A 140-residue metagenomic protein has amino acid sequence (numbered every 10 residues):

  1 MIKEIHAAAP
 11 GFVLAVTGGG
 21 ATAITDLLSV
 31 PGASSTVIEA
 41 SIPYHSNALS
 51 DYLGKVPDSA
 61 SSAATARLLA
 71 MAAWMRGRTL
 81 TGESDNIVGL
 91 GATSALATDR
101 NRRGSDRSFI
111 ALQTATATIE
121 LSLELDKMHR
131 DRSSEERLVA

Functional and structural regions predicted by a protein language model:
M1-A140: Short alpha-helical segments enriched in small residues
